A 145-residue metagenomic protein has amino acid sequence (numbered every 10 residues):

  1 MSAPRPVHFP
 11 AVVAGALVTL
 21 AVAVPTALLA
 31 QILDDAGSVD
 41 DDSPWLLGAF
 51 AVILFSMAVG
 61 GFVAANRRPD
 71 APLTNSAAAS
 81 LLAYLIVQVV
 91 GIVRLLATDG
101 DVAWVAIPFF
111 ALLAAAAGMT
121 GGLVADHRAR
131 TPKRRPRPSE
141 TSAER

Functional and structural regions predicted by a protein language model:
M1-R145: Juxtamembrane/disordered regions of integral membrane proteins
